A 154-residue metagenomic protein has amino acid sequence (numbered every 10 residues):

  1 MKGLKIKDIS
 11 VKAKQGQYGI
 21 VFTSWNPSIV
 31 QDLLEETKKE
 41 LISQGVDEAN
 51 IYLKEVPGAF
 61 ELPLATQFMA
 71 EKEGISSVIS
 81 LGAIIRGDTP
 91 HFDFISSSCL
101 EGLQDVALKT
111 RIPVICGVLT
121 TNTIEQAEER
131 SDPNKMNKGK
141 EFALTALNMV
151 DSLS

Functional and structural regions predicted by a protein language model:
M1-K5: Short gly/ser/thr-rich secondary-structure transition/capping motifs
I9-L53: Glycine-rich phosphate/diphosphate-binding loop of Rossmann-like nucleotide-binding domains
G16, F92, S97-S154: C-terminal binding/interaction regions
W25, A83-I84, L119-T123: Short, ordered loop/turn segments at secondary-structure junctions
N26, V30, L34, E55 (+3 more regions): Short, conserved glycine- and acidic-residue-centered signature motifs in active-site or ligand-binding loops
Q31, E35, F60-Q67, E71 (+2 more regions): Amphipathic, non-transmembrane alpha-helical secondary structure
Q44-K72: Active-site rim loops that border cofactor/substrate pockets in soluble metabolic enzymes
E61-L103: Glycine-rich phosphate-binding loop
